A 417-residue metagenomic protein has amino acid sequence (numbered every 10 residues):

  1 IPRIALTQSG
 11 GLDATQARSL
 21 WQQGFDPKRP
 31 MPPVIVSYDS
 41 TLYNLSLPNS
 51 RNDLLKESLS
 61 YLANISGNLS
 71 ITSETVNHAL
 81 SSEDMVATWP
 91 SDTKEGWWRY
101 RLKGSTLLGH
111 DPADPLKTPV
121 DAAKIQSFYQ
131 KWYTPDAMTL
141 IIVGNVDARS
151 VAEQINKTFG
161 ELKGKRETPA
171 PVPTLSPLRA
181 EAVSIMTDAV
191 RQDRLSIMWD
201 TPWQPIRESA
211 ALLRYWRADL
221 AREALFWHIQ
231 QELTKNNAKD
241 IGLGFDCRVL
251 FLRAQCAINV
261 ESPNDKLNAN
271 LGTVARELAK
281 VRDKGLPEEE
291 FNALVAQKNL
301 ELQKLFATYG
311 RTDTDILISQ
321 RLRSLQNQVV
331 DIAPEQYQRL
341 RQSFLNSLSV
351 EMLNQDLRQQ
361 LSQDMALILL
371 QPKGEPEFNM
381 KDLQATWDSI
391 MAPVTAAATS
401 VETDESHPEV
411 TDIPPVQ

Functional and structural regions predicted by a protein language model:
I1-P48, D92, L107-P112, E223-R253: M16/MPP (pitrilysin/insulinase) zinc-metallopeptidase core fold and M16-derived inactive scaffolds
P2-G11, F25-D26, P48, S60-I71 (+14 more regions): Sec-exported extracytoplasmic/periplasmic mature domains
P2-S9, T41-N52, A63-S73, M85 (+7 more regions): Second-shell loop/turn segments in exported
S19-F128, T174, E181, G272-R276 (+1 more regions): Acidic/histidine-enriched segments that form metal/cofactor-coordinating and catalytic pocket/exosite environments
P27-R29, Y38-L42, H78, V120 (+10 more regions): Extracytoplasmic
D39, Y133-P135, L195-R207, V249-C256 (+2 more regions): Short acidic (Asp/Glu) and glycine-rich catalytic loops that position anionic groups and cofactors
I141, D147-P202, I206-R207, A211 (+5 more regions): Proteolytic maturation boundary segments
A211-E288: Structured mid-domain segments that build the active-site/substrate or prosthetic-cofactor binding neighborhood
